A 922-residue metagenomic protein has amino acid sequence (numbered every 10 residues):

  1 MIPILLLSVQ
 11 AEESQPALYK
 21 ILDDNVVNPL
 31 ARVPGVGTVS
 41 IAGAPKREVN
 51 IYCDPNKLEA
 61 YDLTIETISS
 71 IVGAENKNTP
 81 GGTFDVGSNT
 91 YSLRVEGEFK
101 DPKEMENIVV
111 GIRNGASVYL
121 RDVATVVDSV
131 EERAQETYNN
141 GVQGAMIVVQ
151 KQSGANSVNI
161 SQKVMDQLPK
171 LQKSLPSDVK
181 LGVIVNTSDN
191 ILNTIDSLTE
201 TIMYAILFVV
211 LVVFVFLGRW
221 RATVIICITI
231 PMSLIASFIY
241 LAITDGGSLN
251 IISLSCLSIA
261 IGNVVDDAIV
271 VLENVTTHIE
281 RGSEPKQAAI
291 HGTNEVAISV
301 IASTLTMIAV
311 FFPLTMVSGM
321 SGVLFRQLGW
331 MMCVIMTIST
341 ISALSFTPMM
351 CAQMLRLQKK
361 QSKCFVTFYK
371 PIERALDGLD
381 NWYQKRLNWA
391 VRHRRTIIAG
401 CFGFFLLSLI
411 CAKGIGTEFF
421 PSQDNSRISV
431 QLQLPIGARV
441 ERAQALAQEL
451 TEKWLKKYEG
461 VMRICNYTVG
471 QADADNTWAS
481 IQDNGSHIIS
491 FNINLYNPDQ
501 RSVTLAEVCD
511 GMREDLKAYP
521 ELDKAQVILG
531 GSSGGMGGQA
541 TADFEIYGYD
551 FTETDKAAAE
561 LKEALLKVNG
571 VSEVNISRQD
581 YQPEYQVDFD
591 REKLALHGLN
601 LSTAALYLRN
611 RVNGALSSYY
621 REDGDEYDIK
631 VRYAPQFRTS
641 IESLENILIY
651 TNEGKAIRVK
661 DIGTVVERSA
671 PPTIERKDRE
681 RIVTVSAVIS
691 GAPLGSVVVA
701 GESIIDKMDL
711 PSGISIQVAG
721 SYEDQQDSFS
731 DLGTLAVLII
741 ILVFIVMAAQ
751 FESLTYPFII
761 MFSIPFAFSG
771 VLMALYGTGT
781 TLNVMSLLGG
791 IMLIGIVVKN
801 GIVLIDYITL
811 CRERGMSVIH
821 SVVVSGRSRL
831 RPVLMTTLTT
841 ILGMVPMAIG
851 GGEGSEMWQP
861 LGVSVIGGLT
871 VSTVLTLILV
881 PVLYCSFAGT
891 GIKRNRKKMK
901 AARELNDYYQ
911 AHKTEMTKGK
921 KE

Functional and structural regions predicted by a protein language model:
M1, N56-K77, V95-E98, R442-G537 (+1 more regions): Solvent-exposed, membrane-proximal periplasmic/extracellular interface segments of envelope transport and secretion
P16-A44, T417-N494, G511-E514, F551-E584 (+1 more regions): Extracytoplasmic/periplasmic
P29-L207, F214, T223, L272 (+5 more regions): Extracytoplasmic/periplasmic membrane-proximal domains and adjacent transmembrane bundles of envelope biogenesis
I112, A242-G247, T315-V323, T396-I398 (+5 more regions): Transmembrane helices with small-residue packing motifs
K180, L207-T277, E284, M316 (+6 more regions): Hydrophobic transmembrane alpha-helices and their membrane-interface caps in long multi-pass transport proteins
I184, I191, I195, L272 (+3 more regions): Helix-loop junctions and hydrophobic alpha-helical segments within the transmembrane domains of large membrane
I239, I243, I261-V275, A297-M316 (+8 more regions): Transmembrane alpha-helices and their membrane-interface boundaries in multi-pass membrane transporters and channels
V296, T367-P421, A447, D510 (+2 more regions): Signature of alpha-helical transmembrane segments and their immediate interfacial
